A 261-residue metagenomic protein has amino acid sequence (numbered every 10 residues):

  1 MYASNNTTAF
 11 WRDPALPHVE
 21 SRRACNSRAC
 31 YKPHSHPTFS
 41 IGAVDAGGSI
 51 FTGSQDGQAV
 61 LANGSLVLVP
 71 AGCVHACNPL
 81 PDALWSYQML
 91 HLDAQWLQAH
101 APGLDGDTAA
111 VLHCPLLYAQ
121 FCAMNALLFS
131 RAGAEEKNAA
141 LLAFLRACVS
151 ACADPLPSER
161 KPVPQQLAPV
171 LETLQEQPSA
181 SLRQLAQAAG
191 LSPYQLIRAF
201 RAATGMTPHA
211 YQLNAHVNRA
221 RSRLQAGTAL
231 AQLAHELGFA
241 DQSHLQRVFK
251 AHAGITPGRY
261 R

Functional and structural regions predicted by a protein language model:
M1-T8, C30-K32, D107-A109, E135-E136 (+3 more regions): Jelly-roll (double-stranded beta-helix
Y2-A3, T7-G106: N-terminal regulatory/effector-sensing and dimerization cores that precede helix-turn-helix DNA-binding domains
V44, L174-Q177, R223-G227: Short helix-to-turn junction characteristic of helix-turn-helix DNA-binding domains, especially the helix
L104-Y118, A126-A189, A202-N214: Short, Lys/Arg-enriched, Trp-marked, Pro/Gly-tolerant hinge/linker segments that flank
L182-N218, A234-Y260: Basic/polar phosphate-binding segments, predominantly the helix-turn-helix DNA-binding elements of transcriptional
